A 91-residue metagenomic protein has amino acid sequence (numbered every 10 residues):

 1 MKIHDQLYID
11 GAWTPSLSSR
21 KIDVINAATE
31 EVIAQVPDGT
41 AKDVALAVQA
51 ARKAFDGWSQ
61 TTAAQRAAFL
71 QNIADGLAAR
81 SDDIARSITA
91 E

Functional and structural regions predicted by a protein language model:
M1-V36, A68, N72: Terminal low-complexity tails and localization/encapsulation signals of metabolic enzymes
I33-E91: Glycine-rich loop-to-alpha-helix module at the N-terminal edge of alpha/beta enzyme cores
